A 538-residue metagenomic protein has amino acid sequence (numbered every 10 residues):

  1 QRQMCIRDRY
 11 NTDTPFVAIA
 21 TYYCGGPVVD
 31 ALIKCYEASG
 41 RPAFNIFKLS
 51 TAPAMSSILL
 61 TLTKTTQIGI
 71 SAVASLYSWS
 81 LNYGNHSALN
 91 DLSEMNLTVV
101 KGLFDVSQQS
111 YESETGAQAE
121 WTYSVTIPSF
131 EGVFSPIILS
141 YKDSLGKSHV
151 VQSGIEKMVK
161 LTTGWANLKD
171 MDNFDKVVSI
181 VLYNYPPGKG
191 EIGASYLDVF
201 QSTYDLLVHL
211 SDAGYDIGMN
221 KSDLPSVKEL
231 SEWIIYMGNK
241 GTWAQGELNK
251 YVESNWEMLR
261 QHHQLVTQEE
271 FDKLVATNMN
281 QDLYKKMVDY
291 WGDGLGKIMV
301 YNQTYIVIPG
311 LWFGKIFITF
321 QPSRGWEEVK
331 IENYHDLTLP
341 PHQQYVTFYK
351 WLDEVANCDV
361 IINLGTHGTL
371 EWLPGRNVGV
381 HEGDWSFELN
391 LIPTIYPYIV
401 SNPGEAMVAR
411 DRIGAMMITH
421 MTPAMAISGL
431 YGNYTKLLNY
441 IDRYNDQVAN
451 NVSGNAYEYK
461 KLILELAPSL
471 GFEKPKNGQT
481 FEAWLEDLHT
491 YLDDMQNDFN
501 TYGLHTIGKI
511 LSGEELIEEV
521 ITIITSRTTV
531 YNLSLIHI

Functional and structural regions predicted by a protein language model:
Q1-Q3, A117-E156: Helix-enriched interaction subdomains in cytosolic or periplasmic regions, typified by TIR/SEFIR signaling/NADase cores
R2-I6, H537-I538: Short, small-residue-biased leader/transition segments that mark boundaries at the very start of proteins
M4-C5, G471-E473: Active-site loops and adjacent core secondary-structure elements that bind or stabilize anionic groups
I19-C24, K48-L49, S75-W79: Structural motif
S56-I70, F348-V355: Short, well-structured alpha-helical segments in soluble
I68-Q118: Hydrophobic or amphipathic alpha-helical targeting/insertion segments
V100-L103, S107-S113, A194-K221, F317-Q321 (+1 more regions): Catalytic or ion-translocation cores adjacent to nucleophile or general acid/base/metal-coordination motifs in diverse
Y183-F320, D494-L535: Extended, H/D-rich, highly charged conserved domains that either
